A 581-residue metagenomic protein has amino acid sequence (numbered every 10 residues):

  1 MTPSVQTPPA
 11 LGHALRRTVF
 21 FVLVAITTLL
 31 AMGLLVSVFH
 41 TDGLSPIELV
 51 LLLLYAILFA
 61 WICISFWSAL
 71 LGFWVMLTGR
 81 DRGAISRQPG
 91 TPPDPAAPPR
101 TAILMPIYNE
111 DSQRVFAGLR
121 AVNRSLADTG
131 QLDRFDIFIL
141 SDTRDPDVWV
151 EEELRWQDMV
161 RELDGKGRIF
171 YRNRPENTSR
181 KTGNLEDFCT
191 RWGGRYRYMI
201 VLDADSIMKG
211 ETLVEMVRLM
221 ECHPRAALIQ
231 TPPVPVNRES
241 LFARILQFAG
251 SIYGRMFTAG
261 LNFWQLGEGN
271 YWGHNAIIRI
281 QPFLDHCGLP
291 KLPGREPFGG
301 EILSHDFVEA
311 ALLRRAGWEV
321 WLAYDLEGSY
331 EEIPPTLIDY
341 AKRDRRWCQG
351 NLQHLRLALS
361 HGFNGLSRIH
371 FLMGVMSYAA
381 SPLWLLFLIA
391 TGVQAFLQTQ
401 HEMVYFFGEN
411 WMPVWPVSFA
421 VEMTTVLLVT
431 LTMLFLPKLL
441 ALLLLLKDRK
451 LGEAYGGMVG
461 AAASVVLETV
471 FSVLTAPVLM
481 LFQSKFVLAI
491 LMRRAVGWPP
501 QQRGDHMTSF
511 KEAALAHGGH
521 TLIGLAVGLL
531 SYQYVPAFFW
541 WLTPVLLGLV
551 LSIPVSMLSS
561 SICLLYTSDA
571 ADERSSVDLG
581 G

Functional and structural regions predicted by a protein language model:
T2-A25, H40-L49, T78, R82-P92 (+2 more regions): Basic/Trp-rich segment in TM-proximal cytosolic loops or flexible interdomain/linker regions
L29-V36: Alpha-helical transmembrane segments of multi-pass membrane proteins
I47-I57, F73, Y171: Active-site-facing alpha/beta catalytic cores
L54-G72, L542-S561: Alpha-helical membrane-embedded segments
W67-G362: Internal catalytic domains of large membrane-associated glycosyltransferases
Y566-E573: Conserved small/polar residues in nucleotide/adenosyl-binding loops
D578-G580: Hydrophobic alpha-helical segments, chiefly the membrane-spanning helices and signal/signal-anchor peptides
